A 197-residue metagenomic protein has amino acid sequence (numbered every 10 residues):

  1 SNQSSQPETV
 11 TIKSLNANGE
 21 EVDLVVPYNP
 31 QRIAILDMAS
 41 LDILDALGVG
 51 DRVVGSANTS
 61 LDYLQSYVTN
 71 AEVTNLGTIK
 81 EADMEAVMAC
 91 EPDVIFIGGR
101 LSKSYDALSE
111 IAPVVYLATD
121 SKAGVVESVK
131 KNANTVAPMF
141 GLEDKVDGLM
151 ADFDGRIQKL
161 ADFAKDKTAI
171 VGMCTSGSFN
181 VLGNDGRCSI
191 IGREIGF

Functional and structural regions predicted by a protein language model:
S1-A39, E143-G172: Bacterial Sec-exported substrate-binding components of ABC uptake systems
D23-P30, Y67-N75, E194-F197: A local structural motif
P27-P30, D37, L41-L44, M84 (+8 more regions): Extracytoplasmic/secreted envelope proteins and their assembly/folding machinery, especially bacterial periplasmic
R32-A86: A short, structured surface patch at a secondary-structure boundary
A39-D42, T59-D62, V94, L101-K103 (+2 more regions): Solvent-exposed loop/turn segments at secondary-structure junctions within structured extracellular/periplasmic domains
S60-Y63, G183-F197: Alpha-helical, coiled-coil/dimerization segments enriched in small aliphatic residues
E91-I97, P113: Proline-aspartate-enriched helix->loop->beta-strand connector
S104-G177: Extracytoplasmic substrate-binding proteins
